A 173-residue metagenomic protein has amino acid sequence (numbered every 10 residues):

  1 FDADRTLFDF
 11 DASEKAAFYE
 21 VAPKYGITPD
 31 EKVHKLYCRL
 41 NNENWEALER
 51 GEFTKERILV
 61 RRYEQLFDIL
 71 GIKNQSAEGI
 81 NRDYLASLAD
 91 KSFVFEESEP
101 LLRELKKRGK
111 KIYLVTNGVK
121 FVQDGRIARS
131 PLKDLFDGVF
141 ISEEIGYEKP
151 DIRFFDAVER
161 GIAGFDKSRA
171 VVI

Functional and structural regions predicted by a protein language model:
F1-F95: N-terminal helical cap/lid subdomain that shapes the substrate entry/recognition surface in HAD-like hydrolases
D2-A3, V115, I173: Short hydrophobic segments within beta-strands
L7, V122, F154: Conserved short alpha-helix immediately C-terminal to the canonical SAM/SAH-binding motif I of Rossmann-like
P29, Q75-S76, D134-G138, D166-V171: Short acidic capping loops at alpha-helix termini that bridge into adjacent secondary structure
G79-N81, S87-F93, S98-S130, G138-S142 (+1 more regions): Substrate-recognition element of Asp-dependent hydrolases with the DxDx(T/V) motif
S142-E143, I173: Short hydrophobic "strand-cap" motifs at the C-terminus of beta-strands
E148-I173: Conserved Lys-Pro-Asp/Glu-containing loop-to-beta segment of HAD-superfamily phosphomonoesterases, centered on
